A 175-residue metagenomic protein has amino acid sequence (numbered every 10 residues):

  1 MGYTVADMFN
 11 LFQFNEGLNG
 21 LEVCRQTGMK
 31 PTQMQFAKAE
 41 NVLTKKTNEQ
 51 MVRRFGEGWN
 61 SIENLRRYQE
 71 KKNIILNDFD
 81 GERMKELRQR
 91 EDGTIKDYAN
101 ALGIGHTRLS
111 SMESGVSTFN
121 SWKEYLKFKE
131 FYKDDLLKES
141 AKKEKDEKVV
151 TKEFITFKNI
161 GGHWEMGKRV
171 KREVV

Functional and structural regions predicted by a protein language model:
M1-E16, R67-R90: A short, Lys/Arg-rich alpha-helix, primarily the initiator
N10, L21, E49, K85 (+1 more regions): Residues within the helices of the helix-turn-helix
Q13, C24, V52, R88 (+2 more regions): The alpha-helix within a helix-turn-helix
G17-F36, D92-S111: Short alpha-helical DNA-recognition segment
K45-E63, T118-E139: DNA major-groove recognition helix of helix-turn-helix/homeodomain DNA-binding modules
S61-L76, K138-T156: Short amphipathic recognition helices of helix-turn-helix/homeodomain-type DNA-binding modules
E86-G93, A141, E147-V175: Interfacial/linker helices and their anchor residues that mediate assembly or domain coupling
